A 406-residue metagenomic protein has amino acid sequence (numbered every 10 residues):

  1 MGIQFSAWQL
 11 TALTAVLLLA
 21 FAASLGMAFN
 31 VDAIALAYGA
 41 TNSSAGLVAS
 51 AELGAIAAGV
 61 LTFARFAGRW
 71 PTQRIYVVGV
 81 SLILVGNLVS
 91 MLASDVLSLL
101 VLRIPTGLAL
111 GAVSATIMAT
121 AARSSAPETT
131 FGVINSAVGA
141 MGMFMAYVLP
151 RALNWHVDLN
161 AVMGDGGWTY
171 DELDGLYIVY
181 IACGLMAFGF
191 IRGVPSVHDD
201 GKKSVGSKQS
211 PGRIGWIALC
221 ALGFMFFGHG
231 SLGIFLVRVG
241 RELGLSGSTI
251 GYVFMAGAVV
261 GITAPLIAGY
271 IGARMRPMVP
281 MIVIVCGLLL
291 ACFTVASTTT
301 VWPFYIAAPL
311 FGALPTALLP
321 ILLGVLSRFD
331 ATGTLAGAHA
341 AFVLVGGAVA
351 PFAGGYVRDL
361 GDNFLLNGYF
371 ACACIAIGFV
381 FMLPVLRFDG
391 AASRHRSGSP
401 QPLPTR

Functional and structural regions predicted by a protein language model:
A28, I214-M255, V259-I262: Extracytoplasmic gate region of multi-pass secondary transporters
A58-V96: Conserved MFS/SLC helix-loop-helix module at the cytosolic interface between two early adjacent transmembrane helices
G59-T72, A264-R276, R358-D359: Helix-to-loop junctions at the C-terminal end of transmembrane segments in multipass secondary transporters
L102-S136: Cytoplasmic helix-loop-helix junction between adjacent transmembrane helices in 12-TM secondary transporters
A112-S125, T316-D330: Intracellular juxtamembrane helix-capping segments at the cytosolic ends of symmetry-related transmembrane helices
V148-L153, G175-K202, F381-L386: C-terminal membrane-cytosol helix-exit motif in multi-pass small-molecule transporters
M275-L322: C-terminal transmembrane helical hairpin of 12-TM major facilitator-type secondary transporters
F329-N363, A371: A late C-terminal transmembrane helix in Major Facilitator Superfamily
